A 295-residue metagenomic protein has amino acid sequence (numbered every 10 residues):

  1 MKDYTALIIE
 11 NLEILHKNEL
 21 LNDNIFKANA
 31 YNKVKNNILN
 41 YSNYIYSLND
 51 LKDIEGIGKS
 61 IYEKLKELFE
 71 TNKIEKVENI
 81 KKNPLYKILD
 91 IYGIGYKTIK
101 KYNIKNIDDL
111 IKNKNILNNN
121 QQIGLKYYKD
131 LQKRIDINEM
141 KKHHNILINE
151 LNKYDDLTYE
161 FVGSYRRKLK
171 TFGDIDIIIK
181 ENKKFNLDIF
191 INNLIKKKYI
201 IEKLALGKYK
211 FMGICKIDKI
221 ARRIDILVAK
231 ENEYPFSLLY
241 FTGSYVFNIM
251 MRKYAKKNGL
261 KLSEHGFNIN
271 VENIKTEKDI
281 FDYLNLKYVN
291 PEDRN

Functional and structural regions predicted by a protein language model:
K2, A6, I25-A28, I137 (+4 more regions): Electropositive phosphate-/nucleotide-binding environments in soluble metabolic enzymes
K2-N40: Double-stranded DNA-binding cores of transcription factors and transposases
L20-D23, E75-K76, L238, T242: Short, polar/flexible loop-turn hinges at active-site or ligand-entry regions and domain interfaces
A28-I175, I179-Y209, P235, N258-E264 (+2 more regions): Accessory alpha-helical DNA-binding modules that contact the DNA backbone or grooves
T158, R223-D225: Residues at or immediately flanking beta-strands
I177-I179, G213, I226: Preference for bulky hydrophobic residues occupying beta-strand positions in well-ordered beta-sheet regions
I214-K219: Active-site beta-strand termini and strand-to-loop segments that position acidic
I220, L227-N295: Catalytic cores of NTP-dependent nucleotidyl/adenyl transfer enzymes across multiple folds
